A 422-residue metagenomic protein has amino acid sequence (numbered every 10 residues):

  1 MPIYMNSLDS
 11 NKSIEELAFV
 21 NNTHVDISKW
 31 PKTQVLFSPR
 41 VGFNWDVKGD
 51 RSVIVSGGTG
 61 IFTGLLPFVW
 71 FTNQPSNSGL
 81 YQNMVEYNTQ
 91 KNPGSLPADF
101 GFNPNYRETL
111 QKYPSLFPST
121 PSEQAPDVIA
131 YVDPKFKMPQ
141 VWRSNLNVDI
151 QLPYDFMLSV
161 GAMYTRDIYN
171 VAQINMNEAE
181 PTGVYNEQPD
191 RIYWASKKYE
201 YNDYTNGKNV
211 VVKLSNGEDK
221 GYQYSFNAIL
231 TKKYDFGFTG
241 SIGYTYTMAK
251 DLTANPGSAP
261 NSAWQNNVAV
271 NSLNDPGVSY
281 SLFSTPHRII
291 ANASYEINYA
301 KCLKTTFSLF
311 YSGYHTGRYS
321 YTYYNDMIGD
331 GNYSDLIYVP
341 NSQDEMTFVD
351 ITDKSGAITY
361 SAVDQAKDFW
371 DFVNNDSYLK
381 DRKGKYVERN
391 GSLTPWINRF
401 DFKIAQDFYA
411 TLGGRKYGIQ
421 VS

Functional and structural regions predicted by a protein language model:
M1-S7, L17, F402: Extracellular/periplasmic, surface-exposed regions of secreted and cell-surface proteins
P2-N11, G418-S422: Short, intrinsically disordered, charge-balanced linker/junction segments flanking boundaries in proteins
L8-S215, V268-A269, G384, P395: Solvent-exposed loop/turn elements at secondary-structure boundaries
T33, V47-V53, D155, G237 (+2 more regions): Short loop/turn motifs that connect adjacent beta-strands in outer-membrane beta-barrel proteins
T33-F37, Q140-W142, Y222-Y224, T285-I289 (+1 more regions): Residues that define the transmembrane beta-barrel architecture of outer-membrane proteins
V41-W45, L146-I150, A228-K232, I242 (+4 more regions): Residues on the lipid-exposed face of transmembrane beta-strands in outer-membrane beta-barrel proteins
F117, T306-L412, G418: Extracytoplasmic gating/loop element in the C-terminal half of outer-membrane beta-barrel translocons and assembly
S159-R318: Gram-negative outer-membrane beta-barrel transporters
